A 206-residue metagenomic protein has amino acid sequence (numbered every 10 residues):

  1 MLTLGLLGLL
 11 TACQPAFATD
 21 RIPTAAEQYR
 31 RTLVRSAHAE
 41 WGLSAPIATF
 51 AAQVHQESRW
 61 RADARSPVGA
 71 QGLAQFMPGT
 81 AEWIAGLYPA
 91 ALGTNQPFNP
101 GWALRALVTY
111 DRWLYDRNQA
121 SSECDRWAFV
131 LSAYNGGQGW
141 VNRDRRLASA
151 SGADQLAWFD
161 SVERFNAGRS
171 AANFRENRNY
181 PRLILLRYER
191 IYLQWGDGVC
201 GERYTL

Functional and structural regions predicted by a protein language model:
L2-A12: Bacterial N-terminal signal peptides
T3, P46, F165-A167: N-terminal hydrophobic alpha-helix used for membrane targeting or insertion
C13-T32, W41, E82-T109, W113-L206: Non-catalytic cell-wall polysaccharide-engagement segments
H38: A Zn2+-metalloprotease active-site environment signal
A45-F50, H55, V68-Q71, W127: Extracytoplasmic
A52, Q75, V130-S132: Soluble periplasmic/extracytoplasmic beta-strand elements of cell-envelope proteins
H55-T80, G137, I184: Cell-wall polysaccharide-cleaving catalytic domain and substrate-binding groove, primarily in peptidoglycan/chitin
